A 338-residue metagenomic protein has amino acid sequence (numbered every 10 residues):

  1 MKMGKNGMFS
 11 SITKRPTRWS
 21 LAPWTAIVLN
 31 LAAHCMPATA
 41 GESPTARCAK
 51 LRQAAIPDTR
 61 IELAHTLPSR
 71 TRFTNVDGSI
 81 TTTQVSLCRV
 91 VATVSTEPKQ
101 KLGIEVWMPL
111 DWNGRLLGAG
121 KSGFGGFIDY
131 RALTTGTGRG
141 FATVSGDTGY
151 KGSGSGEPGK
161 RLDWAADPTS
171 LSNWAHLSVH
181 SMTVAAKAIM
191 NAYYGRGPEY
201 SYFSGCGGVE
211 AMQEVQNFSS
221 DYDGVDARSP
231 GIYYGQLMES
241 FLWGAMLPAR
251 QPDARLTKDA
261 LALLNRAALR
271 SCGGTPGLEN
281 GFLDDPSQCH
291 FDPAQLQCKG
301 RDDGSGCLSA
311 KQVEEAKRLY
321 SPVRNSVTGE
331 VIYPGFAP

Functional and structural regions predicted by a protein language model:
M1-W19: N-terminal secretory signal peptides that target proteins for export/translocation
A22-H34: Bacterial N-terminal signal peptides
M36-R115, I128-R131, N265, E279-L283 (+1 more regions): Catalytic-loop region of hydrolases
T96, K121-F124, P230: Glycine-rich His-Gly loop
N113, S122-G195, E239-S240, L247-R250: Cap/lid segment of the alpha/beta-hydrolase catalytic domain
L171, M212-R324: A catalytic-pocket lid/entrance helix-loop region that shapes and gates access to the active site across common
R196-G205: Alpha/beta-hydrolase fold nucleophile elbow
G205-Q213: Glycine-rich nucleophile elbow surrounding the catalytic serine of serine-hydrolase chemistry
